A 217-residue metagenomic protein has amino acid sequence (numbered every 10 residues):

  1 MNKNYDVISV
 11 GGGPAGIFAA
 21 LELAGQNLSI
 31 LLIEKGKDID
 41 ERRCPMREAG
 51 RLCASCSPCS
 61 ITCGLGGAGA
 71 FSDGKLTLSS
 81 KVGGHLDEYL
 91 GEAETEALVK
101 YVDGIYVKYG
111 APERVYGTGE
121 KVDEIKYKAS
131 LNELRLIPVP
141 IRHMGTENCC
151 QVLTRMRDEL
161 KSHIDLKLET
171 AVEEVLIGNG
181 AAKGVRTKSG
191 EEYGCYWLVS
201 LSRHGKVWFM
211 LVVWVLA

Functional and structural regions predicted by a protein language model:
M1-G83, E120-D123, Y127-A217: Residues forming the flavin
G64-V115: Dinucleotide-binding Rossmann-like beta1-alpha1 core, especially the glycine-rich loop that anchors the ADP
